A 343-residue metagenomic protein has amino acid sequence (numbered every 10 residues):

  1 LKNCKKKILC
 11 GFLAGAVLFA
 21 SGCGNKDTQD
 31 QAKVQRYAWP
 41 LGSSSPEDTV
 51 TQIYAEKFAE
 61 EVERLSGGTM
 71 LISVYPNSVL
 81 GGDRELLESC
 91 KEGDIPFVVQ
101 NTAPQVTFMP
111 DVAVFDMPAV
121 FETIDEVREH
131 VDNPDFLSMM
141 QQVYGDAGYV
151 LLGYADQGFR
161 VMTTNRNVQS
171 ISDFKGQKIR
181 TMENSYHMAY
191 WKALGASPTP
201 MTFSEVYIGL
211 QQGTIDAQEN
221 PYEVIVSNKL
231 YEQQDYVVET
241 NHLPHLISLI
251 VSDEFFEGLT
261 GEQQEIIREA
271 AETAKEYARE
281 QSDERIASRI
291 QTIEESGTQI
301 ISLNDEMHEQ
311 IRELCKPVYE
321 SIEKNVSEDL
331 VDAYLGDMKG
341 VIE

Functional and structural regions predicted by a protein language model:
L1-C4, R160-V161: N-terminal lobe/hinge region of extracytoplasmic solute-binding protein
N3-K26: Sec-dependent N-terminal signal peptides of Gram-positive bacterial secreted proteins and lipoproteins
C23-E126, D135, Y144-E343: N-terminal secretory/targeting leader peptides
E129: Short beta-strand-centered segments that line the small-molecule binding cleft or hinge of alpha/beta clamshell
Q141: Short, flexible, basic/aromatic active-site loop/helix in glycosyltransferases
